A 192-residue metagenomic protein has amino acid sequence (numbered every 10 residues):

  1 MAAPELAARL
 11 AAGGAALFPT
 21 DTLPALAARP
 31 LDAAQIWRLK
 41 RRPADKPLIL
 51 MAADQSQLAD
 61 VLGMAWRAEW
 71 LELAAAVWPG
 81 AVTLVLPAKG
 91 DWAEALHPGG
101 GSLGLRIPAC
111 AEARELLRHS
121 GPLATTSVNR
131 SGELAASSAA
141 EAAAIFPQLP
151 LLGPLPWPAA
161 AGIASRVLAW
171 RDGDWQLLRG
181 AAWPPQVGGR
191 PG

Functional and structural regions predicted by a protein language model:
M1-G192: Active-site-adjacent structural elements in enzyme catalytic cores
